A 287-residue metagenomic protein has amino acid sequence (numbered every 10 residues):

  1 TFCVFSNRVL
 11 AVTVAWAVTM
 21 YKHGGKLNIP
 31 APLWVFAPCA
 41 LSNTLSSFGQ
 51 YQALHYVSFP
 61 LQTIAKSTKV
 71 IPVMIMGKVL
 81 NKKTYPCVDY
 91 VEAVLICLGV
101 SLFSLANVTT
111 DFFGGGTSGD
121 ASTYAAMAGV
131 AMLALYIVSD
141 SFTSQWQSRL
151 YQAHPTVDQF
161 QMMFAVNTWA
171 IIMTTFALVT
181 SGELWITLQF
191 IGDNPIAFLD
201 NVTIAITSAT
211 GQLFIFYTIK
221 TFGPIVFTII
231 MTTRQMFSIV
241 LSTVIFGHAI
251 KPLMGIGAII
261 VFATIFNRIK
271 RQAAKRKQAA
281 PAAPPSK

Functional and structural regions predicted by a protein language model:
T1-K287: Polytopic endomembrane small-metabolite transporters, centered on the Drug/Metabolite Transporter
